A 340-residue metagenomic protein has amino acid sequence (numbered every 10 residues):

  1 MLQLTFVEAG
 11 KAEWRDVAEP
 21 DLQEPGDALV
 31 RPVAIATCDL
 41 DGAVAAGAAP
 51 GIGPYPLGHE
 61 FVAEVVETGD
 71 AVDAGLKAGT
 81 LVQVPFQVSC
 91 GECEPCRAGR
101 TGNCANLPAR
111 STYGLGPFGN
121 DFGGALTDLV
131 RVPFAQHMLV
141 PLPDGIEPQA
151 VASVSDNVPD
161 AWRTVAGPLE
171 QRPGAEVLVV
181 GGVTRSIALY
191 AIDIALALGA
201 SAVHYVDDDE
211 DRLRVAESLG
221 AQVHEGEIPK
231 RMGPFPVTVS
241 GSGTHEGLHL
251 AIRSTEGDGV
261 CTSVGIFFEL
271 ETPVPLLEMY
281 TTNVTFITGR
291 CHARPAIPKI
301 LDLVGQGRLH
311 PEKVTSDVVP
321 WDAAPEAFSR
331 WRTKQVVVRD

Functional and structural regions predicted by a protein language model:
M1-E64, T127-V130, F134, D340: Short N-terminal strand-loop motif that marks the start of NAD(P)H/FAD-dependent oxidoreductase cofactor-binding domains
M1-Q3, Y205, E210, H249 (+1 more regions): C-terminal hydrophobic helical "lid"/dimerization subdomain of Rossmann-like NAD(P)H-dependent oxidoreductases
P20-I35, A48-R97, G102, F122-G123 (+1 more regions): Glycine-rich beta-strand-centered segment in the early N-terminal region that forms part of a ligand/cofactor-binding
C38, P85-M138: Cysteine-cluster motifs in flexible loop/terminal segments that predominantly coordinate metals
P141-I228: Mid-domain Rossmann-like dinucleotide-binding core that forms the NAD(H)/NADP(H) cofactor-binding site
A200, H245-Q306, R339-D340: Glycine-rich phosphate-binding loop and adjacent beta-alpha segment of Rossmann(oid) nucleotide-cofactor-binding
P229-T238: A short acidic, Gly/Pro-enriched loop at the edge of an enzyme's catalytic core that lines a small-molecule cofactor
